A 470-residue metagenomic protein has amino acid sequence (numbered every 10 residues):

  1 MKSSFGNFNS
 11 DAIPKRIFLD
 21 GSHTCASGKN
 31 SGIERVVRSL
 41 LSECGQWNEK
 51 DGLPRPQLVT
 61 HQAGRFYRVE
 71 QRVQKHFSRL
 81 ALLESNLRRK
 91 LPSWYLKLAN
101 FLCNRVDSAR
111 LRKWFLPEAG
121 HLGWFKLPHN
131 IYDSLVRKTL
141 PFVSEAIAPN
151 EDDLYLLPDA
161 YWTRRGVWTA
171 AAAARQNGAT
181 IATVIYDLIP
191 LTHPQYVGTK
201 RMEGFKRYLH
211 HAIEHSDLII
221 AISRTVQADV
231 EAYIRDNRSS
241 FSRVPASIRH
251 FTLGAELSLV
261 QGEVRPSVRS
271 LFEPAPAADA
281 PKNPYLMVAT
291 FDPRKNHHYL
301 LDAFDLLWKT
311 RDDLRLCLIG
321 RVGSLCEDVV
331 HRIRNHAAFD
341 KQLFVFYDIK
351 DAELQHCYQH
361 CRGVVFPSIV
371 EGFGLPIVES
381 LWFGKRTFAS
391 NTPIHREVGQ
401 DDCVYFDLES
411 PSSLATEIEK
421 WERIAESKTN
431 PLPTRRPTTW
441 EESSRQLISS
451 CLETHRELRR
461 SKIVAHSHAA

Functional and structural regions predicted by a protein language model:
M1-A470: Carbohydrate transferase catalytic cores enriched for Leloir-type hexosyltransferases
